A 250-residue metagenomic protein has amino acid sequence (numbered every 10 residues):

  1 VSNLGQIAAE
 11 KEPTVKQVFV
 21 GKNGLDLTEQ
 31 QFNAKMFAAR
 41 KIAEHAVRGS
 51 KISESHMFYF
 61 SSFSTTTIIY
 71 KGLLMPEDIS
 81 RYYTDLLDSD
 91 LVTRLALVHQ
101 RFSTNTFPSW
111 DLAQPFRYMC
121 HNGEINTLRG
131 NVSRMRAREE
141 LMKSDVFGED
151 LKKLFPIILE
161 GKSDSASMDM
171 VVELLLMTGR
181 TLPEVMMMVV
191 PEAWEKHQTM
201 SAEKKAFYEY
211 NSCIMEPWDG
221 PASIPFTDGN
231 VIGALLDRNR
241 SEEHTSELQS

Functional and structural regions predicted by a protein language model:
V1-S246, S250: Conserved short alpha-helical segments that host acidic/polar catalytic motifs at enzyme active sites
